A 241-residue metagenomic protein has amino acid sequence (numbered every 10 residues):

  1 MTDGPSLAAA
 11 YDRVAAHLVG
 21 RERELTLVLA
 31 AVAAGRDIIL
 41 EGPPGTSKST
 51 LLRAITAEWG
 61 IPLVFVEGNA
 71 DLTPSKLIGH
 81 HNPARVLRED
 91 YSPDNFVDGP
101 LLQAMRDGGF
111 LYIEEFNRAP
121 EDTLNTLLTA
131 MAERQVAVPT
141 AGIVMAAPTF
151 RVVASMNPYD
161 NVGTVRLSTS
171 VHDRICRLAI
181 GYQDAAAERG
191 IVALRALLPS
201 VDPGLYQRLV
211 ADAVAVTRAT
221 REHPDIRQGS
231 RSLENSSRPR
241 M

Functional and structural regions predicted by a protein language model:
M1-L205: AAA+ P-loop NTPase catalytic core and its hallmark functional loops
P199-M241: Conserved AAA+ ATPase small/helical "lid" subdomain
